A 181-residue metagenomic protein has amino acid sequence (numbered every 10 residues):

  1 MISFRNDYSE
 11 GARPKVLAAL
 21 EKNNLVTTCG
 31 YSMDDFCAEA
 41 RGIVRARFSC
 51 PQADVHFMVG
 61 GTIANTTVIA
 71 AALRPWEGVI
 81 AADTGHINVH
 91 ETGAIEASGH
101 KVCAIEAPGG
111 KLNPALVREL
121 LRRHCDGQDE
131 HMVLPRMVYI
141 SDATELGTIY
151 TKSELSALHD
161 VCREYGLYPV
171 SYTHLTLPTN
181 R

Functional and structural regions predicted by a protein language model:
R13-G61, D83-N88, A94: Conserved N-terminal alpha-helix of the aminotransferase class I/II PLP-enzyme fold
Q52-L73, A104-G110: Conserved core of the PLP fold type I
A71-V89, R118: Conserved PLP-anchoring active-site segment centered on the Schiff-base-forming lysine
G99-E145, I149-A157: PLP-dependent aminotransferase-class I/II
V102, P169-S171: Hydrophobic beta-strand scaffold residues
E164-Y165: Helix C-cap/helix->beta junction micro-motif
T173-T179: Conserved small/polar residues in nucleotide/adenosyl-binding loops
